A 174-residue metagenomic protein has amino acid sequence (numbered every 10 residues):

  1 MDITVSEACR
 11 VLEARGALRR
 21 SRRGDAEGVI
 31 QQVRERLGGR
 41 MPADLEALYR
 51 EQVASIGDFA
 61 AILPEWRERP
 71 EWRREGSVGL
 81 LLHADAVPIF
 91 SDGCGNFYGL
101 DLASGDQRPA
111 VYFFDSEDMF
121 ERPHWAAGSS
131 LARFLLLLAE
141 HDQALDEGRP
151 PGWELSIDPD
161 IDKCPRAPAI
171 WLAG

Functional and structural regions predicted by a protein language model:
M1-G99, A103-G105, L145, K163-G174: A surface-exposed partner-binding patch
A14, R20, S104, R133 (+3 more regions): Generic detector of low-complexity/intrinsically disordered segments and short hydrophobic N-terminal stretches
F59-A61, A126-S130, W153-E154: Short, charged/polar low-complexity linear motifs in solvent-exposed/disordered segments
F97-L100, R108-A110, E121-P123: Short helix/loop capping segments that flank catalytic or ligand/cofactor-binding pockets
L102-Q107, F114-S116: Short, surface-exposed, charged loop/turn segments at secondary-structure junctions
Y112-L145: Compact, glycine/acidic-enriched structural inserts
E121-P123, R133-F134, E147, E154-P165: Glycine-rich, aromatic-bearing surface loops/beta-hairpins
